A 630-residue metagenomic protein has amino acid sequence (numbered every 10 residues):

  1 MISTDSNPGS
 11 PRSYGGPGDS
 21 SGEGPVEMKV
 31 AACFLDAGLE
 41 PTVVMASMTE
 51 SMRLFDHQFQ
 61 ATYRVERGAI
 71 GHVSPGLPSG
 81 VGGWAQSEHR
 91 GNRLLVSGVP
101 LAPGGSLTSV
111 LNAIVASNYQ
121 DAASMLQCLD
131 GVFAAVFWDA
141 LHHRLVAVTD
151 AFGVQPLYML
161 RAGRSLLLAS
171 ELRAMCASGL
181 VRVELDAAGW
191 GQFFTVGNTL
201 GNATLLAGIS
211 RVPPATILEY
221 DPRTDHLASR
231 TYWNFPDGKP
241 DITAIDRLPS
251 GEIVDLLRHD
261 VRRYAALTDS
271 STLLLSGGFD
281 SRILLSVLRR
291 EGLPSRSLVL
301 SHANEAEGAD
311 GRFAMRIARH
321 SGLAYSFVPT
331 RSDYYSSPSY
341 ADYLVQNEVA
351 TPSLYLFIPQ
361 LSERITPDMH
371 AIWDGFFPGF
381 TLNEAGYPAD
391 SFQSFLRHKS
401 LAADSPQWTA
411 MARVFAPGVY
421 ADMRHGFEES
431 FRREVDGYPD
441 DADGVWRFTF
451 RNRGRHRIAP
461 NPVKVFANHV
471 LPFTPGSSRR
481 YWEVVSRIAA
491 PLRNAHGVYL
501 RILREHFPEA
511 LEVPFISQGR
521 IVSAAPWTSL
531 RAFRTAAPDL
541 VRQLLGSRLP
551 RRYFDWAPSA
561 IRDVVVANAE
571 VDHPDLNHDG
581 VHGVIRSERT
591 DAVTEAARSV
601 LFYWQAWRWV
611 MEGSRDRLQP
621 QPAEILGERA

Functional and structural regions predicted by a protein language model:
I2-D333, Y340-D342, W607, A623-A630: Cysteine-centered catalytic environments shared across enzyme families
I2-N7, R12-V43, F59, V65-G68 (+3 more regions): Adenosyl-5′-phosphate
M52, G179, Y264-T268, G292 (+10 more regions): A generic secondary-structure signal for well-formed alpha-helical elements
N118, E171, K399-S400, F507: Short, solvent-exposed helix-helix connector turns and helix-capping sites enriched in acidic/polar residues
L145, S270, P367, V470-L471: Alpha-helical hydrophobic/aromatic positions enriched in membrane-embedded helices and signal peptides
Y158-R161, L284-L285, L382, W482-R487: Short hydrophobic alpha-helical segments that form membrane-spanning helices or hydrophobic packing faces of helical
P213, L248, E252, L256 (+13 more regions): Generic recognition of stable, solvent-exposed alpha-helical segments in well-folded globular domains
A303-S362, T366, F376-P406, G437-A442 (+1 more regions): ATP-dependent adenylate-handling ligase core
